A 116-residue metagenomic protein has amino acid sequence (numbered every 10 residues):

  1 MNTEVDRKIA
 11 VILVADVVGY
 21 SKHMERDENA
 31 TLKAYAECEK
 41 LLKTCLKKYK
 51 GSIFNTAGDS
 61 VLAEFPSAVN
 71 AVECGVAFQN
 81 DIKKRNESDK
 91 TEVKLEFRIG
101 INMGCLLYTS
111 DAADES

Functional and structural regions predicted by a protein language model:
M1-C74, D81: Catalytic NTP-binding/metal-coordinating core of nucleotidyl cyclase/transferase enzymes
V17, F65, M103-G104, S110: Residues immediately flanking
S21-M24, N86, L107: Short amphipathic alpha-helical interaction patches enriched in hydrophobic/aromatic residues with interspersed Lys/Arg
Q79, T91-K94, S110: Cross-kingdom TIR/SEFIR domain
K83-T91: Active-site phosphate-binding and catalytic loops of NTP-dependent enzymes
V93-L107: A short glycine-enriched loop-to-beta-strand structural element that forms part of the catalytic core of nucleotide
Y108-S116: Single conserved hydrophobic/aromatic residue that forms the stacking wall/gate of nucleotide- or nucleobase-binding
